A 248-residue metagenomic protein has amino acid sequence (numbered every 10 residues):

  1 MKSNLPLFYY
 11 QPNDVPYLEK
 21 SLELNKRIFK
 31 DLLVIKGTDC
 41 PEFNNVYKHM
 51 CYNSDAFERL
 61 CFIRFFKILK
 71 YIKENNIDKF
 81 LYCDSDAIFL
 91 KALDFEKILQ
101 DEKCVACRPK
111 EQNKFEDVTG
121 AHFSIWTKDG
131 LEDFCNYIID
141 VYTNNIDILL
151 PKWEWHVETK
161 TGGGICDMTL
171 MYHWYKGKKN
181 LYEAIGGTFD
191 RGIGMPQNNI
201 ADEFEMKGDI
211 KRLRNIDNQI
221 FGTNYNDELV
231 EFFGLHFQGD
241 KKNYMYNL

Functional and structural regions predicted by a protein language model:
M1-Y52, K73-E74, T127-D129, D133: N-terminal anchoring/stem segment of glycosyltransferases
Y17, A56-I63: A short, glycine-/small-residue-rich helix N-cap motif at loop->alpha-helix starts within glycosyltransferase
E19-N25, I68-L69, M168-Y172: Short amphipathic alpha-helical segments and helix-helix/interface helices
L33-K36, F80-D84, A106-C107, L181-G186: A structural signal for short, well-ordered beta-strand segments and their strand-loop junctions that often border
N44-E58, V141, I148-P151: An acidic/histidine-cluster motif and surrounding catalytic segment that typifies divalent-metal-assisted enzyme active
L60-C107: GT-A fold catalytic core of metal-dependent nucleotide-sugar glycosyltransferases, centered on the diacidic
C104-G130: Short beta-strand-to-loop element that shapes/binds the nucleotide-sugar donor at the catalytic cleft/hinge
D133-L248: Catalytic core and acceptor-binding pocket of nucleotide-sugar-dependent glycosyltransferases
